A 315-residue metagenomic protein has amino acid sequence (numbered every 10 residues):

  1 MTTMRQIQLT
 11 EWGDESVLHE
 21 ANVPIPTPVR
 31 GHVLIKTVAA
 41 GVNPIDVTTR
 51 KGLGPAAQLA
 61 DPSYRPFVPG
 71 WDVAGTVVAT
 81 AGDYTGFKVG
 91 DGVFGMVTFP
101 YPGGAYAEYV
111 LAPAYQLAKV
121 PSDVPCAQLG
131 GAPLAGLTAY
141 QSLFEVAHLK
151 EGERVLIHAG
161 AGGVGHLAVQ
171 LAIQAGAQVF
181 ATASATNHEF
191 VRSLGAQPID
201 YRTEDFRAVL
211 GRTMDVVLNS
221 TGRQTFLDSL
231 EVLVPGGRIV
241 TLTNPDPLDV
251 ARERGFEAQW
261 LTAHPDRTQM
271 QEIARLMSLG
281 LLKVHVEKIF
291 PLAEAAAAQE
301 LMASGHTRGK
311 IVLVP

Functional and structural regions predicted by a protein language model:
M1-P69, S304, V314: Short N-terminal strand-loop motif that marks the start of NAD(P)H/FAD-dependent oxidoreductase cofactor-binding domains
T2, M270-P315: C-terminal hydrophobic helical "lid"/dimerization subdomain of Rossmann-like NAD(P)H-dependent oxidoreductases
V38-A39, T80-G82, T98-F99, G160 (+1 more regions): Short, surface-exposed secondary-structure boundary micro-motifs
R50, D72-F99: A glycine-/small-residue-rich N-terminal strand-loop-strand element that serves as the cofactor-binding glycine loop
S63, G86, G95-A159: NAD(P)H dinucleotide-binding glycine-rich loop of Rossmann-like/cofactor-binding domains, especially the beta1-alpha1
G130-Y201: Mid-domain Rossmann-like dinucleotide-binding core that forms the NAD(H)/NADP(H) cofactor-binding site
V209-V216: A short acidic, Gly/Pro-enriched loop at the edge of an enzyme's catalytic core that lines a small-molecule cofactor
S220-L282, P315: Glycine-rich phosphate-binding loop and adjacent beta-alpha segment of Rossmann(oid) nucleotide-cofactor-binding
